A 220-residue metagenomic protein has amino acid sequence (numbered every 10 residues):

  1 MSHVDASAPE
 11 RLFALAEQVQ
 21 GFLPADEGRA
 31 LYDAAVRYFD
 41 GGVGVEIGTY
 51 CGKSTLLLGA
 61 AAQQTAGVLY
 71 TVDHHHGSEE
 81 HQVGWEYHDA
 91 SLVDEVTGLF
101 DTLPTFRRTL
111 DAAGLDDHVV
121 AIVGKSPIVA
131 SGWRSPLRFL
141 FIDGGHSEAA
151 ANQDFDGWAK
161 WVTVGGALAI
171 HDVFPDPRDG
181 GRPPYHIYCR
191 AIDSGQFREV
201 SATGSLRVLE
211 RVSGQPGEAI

Functional and structural regions predicted by a protein language model:
H3-F22, G28-I220: S-adenosylmethionine/decaboxylated-SAM
